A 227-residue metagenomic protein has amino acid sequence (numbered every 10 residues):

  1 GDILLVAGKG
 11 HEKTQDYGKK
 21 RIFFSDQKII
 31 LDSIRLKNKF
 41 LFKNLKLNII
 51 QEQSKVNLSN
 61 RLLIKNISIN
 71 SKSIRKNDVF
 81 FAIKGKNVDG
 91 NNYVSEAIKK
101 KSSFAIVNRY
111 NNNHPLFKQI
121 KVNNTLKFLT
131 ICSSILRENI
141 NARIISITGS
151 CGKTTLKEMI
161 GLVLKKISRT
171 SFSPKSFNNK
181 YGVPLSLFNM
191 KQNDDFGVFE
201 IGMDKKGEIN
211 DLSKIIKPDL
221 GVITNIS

Functional and structural regions predicted by a protein language model:
G1-K65, K72-V79, K84-S95, S102 (+2 more regions): ATP-dependent carboxylate-amine ligase
L5-A7, V79-A82, I106, S146 (+2 more regions): Structural motif
K9-T14, G85-N87, N111, M203-K206 (+1 more regions): Short glycine-rich anion-binding loops that position phosphate/pyrophosphate groups of nucleotides and phosphorylated
D16-K20, Y93-S95, F117-Q119, S133-S134 (+2 more regions): Short amphipathic alpha-helical segments
Q51, L126-S227: Phosphate-binding loop of NTP-binding sites
K101, H114-L116, K166, I216-K217: Short, structured coil segments at secondary-structure junctions
A105-N113: Short, polar loop motifs at secondary-structure junctions
F117-L129: N-terminal pre-Walker A segment at the start of P-loop NTPase domains
